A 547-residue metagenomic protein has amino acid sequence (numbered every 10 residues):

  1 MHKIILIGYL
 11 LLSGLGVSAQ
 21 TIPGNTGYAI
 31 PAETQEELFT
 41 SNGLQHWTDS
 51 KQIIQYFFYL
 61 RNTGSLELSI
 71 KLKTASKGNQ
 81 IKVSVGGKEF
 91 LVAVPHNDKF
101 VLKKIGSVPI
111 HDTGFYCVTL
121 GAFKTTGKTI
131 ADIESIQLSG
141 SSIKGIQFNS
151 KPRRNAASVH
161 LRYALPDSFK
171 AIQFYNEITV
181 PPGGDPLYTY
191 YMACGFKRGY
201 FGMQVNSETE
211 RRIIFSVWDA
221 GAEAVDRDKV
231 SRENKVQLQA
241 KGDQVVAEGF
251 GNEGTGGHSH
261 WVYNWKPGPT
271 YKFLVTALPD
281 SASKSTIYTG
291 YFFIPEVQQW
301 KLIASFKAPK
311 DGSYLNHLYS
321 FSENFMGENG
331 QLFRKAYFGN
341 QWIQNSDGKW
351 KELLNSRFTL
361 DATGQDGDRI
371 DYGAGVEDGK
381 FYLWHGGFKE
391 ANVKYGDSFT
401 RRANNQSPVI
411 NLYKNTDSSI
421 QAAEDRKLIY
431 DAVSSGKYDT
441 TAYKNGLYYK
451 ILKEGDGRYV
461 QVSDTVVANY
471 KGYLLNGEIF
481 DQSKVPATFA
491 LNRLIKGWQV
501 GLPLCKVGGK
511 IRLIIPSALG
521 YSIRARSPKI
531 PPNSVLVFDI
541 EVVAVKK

Functional and structural regions predicted by a protein language model:
M1-T21: Bacterial Sec-dependent N-terminal signal peptides
L11, A75, L519: Short, glycine/serine-rich, charged loops/turns that create anion-binding and catalytic segments at active sites
Q20-N264, L274-P279, S283-Y413: Extracytoplasmic
F169, K266, S283, Q461-S463 (+1 more regions): Short coil/turn motifs at beta-sheet boundaries
Y263-P267, A423: Short, amphipathic alpha-helical segments
G268, V297-Q298, G348, G446 (+2 more regions): Detector for glycine-centered tight turns/loop "hinges" at secondary-structure junctions
P269-F273: Short Pro-Gly-centered flexible turn/kink motifs
I410-K547: Cross-family detector of peptidyl-prolyl cis-trans isomerase
